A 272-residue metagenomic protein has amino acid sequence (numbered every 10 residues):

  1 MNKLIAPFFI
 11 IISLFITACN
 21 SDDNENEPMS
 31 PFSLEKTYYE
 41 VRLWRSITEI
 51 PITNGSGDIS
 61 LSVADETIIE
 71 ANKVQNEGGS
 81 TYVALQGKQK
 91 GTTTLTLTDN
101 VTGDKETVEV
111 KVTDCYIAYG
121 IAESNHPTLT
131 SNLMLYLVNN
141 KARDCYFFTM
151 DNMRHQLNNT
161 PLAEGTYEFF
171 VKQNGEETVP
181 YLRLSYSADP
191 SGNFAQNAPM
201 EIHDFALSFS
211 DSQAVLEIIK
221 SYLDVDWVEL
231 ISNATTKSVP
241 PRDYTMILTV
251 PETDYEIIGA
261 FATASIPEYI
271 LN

Functional and structural regions predicted by a protein language model:
N2-I10: Sec-dependent signal peptide recognition, specifically the positively charged N-region followed immediately by
F15-A18: C-terminal motif of bacterial Sec signal peptides marking the signal peptidase cleavage site
N20-L271: Extracytoplasmic soluble-region selector
